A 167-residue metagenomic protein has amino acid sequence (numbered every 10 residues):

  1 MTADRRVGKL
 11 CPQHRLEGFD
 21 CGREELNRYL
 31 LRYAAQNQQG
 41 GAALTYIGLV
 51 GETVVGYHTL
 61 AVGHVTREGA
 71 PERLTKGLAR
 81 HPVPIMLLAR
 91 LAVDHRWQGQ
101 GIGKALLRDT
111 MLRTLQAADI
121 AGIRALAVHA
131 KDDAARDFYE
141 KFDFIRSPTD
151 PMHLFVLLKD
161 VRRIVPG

Functional and structural regions predicted by a protein language model:
M1-Q36, G40: Short amphipathic alpha-helix that is part of the acyltransferase structural core
G41-V62, G69: Conserved beta-hairpin
Y57-R90: Conserved acyl-donor/pantetheine-binding loop and adjacent beta-alpha core of acyl/acetyltransferases and related
A89-G99: A short, internal acetyl-CoA/4′-phosphopantetheine-binding micro-motif in the GNAT/acyltransferase core
G99-R113: Conserved acetyl-CoA-binding loop-helix of GNAT-fold acetyltransferases
L107, D132-A135, P151-L158: Short glycine/proline-centered loop/turn elements that form peptide/ligand docking sites
L115, A121-G122, H129-T149: Conserved active-site alpha-helix within GNAT-family acetyltransferase domains
S147-G167: Charge-rich, low-complexity intrinsically disordered segments
